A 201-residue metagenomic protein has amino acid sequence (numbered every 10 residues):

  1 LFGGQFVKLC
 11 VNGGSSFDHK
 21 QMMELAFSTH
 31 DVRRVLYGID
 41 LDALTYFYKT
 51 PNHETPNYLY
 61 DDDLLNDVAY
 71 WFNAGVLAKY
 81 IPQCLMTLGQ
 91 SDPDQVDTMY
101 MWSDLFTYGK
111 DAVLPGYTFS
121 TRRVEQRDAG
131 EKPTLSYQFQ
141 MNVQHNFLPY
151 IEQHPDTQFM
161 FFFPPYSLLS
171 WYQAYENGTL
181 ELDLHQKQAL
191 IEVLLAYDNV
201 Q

Functional and structural regions predicted by a protein language model:
L1-W71: Membrane-embedded segments
F2-F6, Y150, V193: A short, Lys/Arg-enriched amphipathic alpha-helix followed by its capping loop at the start of a domain
G4-Q5, D31-R34, H154-F159, D198-V200: Loop/turn elements at helix/coil->beta-strand transitions in domains of secreted/extracellular proteins
K8-G13, G130-Y137, A174-T179: Second-shell loop/turn segments in exported
F27, I151-E152, I191-L195: N-terminal cationic-hydrophobic initiation segments that often serve targeting/anchoring roles
I39, N52-M160: Secreted/periplasmic serine-hydrolase-like ester/acetyl group-modifying domain
I151-G178: Active-site segments of SGNH/GDSL-like serine hydrolases that catalyze O-acetyl group transfer/hydrolysis on lipids
S170-V200: Substrate-gating cap/lid alpha-helix
